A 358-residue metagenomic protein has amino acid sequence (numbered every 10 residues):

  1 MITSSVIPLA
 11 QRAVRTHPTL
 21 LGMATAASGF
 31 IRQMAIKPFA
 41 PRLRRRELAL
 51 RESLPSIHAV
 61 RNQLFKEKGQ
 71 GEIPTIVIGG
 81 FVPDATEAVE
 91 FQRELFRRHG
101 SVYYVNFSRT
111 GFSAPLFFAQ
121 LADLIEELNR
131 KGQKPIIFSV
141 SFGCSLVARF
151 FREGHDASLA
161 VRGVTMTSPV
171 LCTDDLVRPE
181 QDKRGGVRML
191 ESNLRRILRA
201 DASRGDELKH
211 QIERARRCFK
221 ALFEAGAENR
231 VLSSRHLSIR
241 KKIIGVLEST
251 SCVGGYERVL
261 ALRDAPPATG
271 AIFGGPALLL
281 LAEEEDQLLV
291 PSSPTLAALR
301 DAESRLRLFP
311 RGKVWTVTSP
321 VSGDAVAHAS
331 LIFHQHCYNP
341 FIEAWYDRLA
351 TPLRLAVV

Functional and structural regions predicted by a protein language model:
M1-I73, L353-V358: Alpha/beta-hydrolase fold catalytic core
F30-A40, S203-P294: Alpha/beta-hydrolase
R46-S101, N106-F107: Short, surface-exposed "cap/lid" segments of acyl-processing enzymes
E94, P276-P320: Conserved loop-alpha-helix segment in the C-terminal half of the alpha/beta-hydrolase fold that carries the catalytic
L116-I136: Conserved acidic catalytic loop of the alpha/beta-hydrolase fold
F138-V147: Gly/Ala-rich beta-loop-alpha elbow adjacent to hydrolase catalytic centers
V164-D201, C252-Y256: Flexible "cap/lid" loop of the alpha/beta hydrolase fold
E303-V358: Catalytic active-site module of serine/aspartate enzymes centered on a nucleophile-bearing elbow/loop
